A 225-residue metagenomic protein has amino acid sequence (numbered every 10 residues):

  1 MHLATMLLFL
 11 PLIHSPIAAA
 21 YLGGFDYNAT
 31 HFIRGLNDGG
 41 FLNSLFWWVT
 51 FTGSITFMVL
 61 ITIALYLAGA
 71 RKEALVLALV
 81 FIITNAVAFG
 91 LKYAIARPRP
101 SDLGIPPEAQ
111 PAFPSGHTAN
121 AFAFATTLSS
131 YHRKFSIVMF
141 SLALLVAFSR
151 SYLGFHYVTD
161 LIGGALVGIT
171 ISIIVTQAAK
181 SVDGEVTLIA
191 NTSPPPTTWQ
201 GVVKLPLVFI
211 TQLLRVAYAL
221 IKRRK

Functional and structural regions predicted by a protein language model:
M1-F57, F89-P107, T192-P194, T211-K225: N-terminal transmembrane-helix/juxtamembrane module of multi-pass inner/ER membrane proteins
L3, L77, F81-F89, A165 (+1 more regions): Alpha-helical transmembrane spans of integral membrane proteins, capturing the lipid-embedded, hydrophobic core of TM
F9-H14, T84-F89, A143-F155: Aromatic-anchored segments of alpha-helical transmembrane domains
F41, A70-A74, H132-V138: Membrane-helix interface segments
M58-G69, A123-T126, I137: Hydrophobic, aromatic-rich transmembrane alpha-helices and their immediate juxtamembrane boundary segments
T62-A86: Interfacial segments of alpha-helical transmembrane regions
L67-G69, A94-I95, A178-V182: Helix-loop junctions at the membrane-solvent interface of multi-pass transporters, primarily the C-terminal
S101-K222: Membrane-embedded catalytic cores of phosphoryl/pyrophosphoryl-handling enzymes
